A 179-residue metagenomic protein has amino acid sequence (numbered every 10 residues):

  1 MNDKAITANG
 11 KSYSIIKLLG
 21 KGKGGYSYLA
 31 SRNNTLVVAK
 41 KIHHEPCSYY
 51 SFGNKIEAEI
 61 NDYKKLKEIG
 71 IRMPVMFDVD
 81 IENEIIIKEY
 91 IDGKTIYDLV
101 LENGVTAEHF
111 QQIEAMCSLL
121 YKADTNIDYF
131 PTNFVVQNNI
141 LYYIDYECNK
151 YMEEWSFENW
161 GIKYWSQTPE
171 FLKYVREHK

Functional and structural regions predicted by a protein language model:
M1-K17: Juxta-kinase regulatory segment immediately upstream of eukaryotic protein kinase catalytic domains
I15-L18, K23-E57: ATP-binding glycine-rich loop module of kinase domains
V37, R72, I86, Y142-D145: Protein kinase-like catalytic core scaffold
E45-K55, L101-E102, S156-G161: Short, flexible/disordered intra-domain loops and linkers
S51-I69: The N-lobe alphaC helix and its flanking beta3-alphaC-beta4 segment of protein kinase-like domains, centered on
F52, I71-F110: Conserved structural core of kinase catalytic domains
K122-N126, Q137-K179: C-lobe/activation-segment region of protein kinase-like
Y129-F134: Hydrophobic residue at the +6 position relative to the catalytic HRD Asp in the kinase catalytic loop
